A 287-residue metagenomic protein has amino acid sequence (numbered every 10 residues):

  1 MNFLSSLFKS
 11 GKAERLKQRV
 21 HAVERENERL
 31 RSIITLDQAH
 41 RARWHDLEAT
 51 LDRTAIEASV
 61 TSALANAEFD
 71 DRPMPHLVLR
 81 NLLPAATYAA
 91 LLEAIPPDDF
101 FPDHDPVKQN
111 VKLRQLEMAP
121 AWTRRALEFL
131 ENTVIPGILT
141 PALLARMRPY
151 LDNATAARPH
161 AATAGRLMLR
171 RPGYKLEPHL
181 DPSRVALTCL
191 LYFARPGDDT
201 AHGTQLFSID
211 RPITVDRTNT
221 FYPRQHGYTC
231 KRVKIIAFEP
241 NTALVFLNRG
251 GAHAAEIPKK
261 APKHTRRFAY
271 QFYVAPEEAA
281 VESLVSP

Functional and structural regions predicted by a protein language model:
M1-F69: Fe(II)/2-oxoglutarate
N2, L7-G11, R15, G173 (+3 more regions): Catalytic core of Fe(II)/2-oxoglutarate
A22, E26-I33, T123-L144, T218-T229: N-terminal short leaders/motifs
L36, D46-E48, D52, L91-L92 (+3 more regions): Short, Φ-rich (hydrophobic/aromatic) sequence segments
N66-M147: Non-heme Fe(II)/2-oxoglutarate
P96, G137-R211: Non-heme Fe(II) oxygenase catalytic core, chiefly the N-lobe of the double-stranded beta-helix
F101-P102, T188-L190, D216: A short, polar/proline- and glycine-enriched secondary-structure boundary/capping micro-motif
